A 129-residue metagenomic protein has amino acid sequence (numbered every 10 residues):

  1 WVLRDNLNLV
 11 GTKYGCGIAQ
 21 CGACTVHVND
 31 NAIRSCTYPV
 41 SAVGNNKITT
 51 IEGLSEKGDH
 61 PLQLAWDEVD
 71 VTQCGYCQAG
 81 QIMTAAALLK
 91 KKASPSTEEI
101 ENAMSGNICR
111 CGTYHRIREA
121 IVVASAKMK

Functional and structural regions predicted by a protein language model:
W1-K129: Signature of N-terminal electron-transfer/Fe-S-associated modules in redox systems
